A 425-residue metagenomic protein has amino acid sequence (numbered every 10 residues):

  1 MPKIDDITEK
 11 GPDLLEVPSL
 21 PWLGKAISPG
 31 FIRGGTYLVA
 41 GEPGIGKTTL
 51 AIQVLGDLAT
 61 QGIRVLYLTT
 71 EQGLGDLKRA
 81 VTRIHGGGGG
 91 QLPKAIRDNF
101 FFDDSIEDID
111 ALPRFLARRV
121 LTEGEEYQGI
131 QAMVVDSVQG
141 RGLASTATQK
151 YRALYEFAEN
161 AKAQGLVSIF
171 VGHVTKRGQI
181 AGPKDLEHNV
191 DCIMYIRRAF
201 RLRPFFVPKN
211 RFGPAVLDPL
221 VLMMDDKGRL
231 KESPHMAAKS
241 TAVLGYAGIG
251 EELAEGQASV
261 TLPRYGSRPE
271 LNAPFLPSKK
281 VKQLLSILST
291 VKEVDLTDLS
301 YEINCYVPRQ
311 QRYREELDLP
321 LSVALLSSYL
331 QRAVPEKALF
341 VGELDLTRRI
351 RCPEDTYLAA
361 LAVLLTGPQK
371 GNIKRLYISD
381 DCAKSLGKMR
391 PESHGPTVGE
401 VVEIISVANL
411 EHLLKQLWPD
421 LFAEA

Functional and structural regions predicted by a protein language model:
M1-L58, I63, K78-D103, E107-A132 (+1 more regions): Peripheral, non-AAA+ core regions of ATP-driven protein-machinery
V65-T70: Conserved RecA-like ASCE P-loop NTPase motor core of nucleic-acid helicases/translocases
G73: Conserved Rossmann-like nucleotide-cofactor binding loop
